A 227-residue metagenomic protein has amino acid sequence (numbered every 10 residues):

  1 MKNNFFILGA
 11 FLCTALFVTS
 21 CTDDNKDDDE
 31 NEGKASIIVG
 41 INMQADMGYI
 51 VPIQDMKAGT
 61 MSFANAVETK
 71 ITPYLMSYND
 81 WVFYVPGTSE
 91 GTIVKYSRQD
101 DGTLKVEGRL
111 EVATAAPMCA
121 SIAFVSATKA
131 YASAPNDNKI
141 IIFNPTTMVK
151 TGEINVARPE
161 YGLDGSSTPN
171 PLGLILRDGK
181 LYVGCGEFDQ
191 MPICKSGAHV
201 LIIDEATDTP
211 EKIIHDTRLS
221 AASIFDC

Functional and structural regions predicted by a protein language model:
N3, T14-I41: Bacterial Sec-dependent N-terminal signal peptides
K34-S36, D80-W81, A127-T128, D178-G179: Short coil/turn segments that connect the beta-strands within blades of beta-propeller domains
V39-G40, Y84-V85, A132, V183: Residue position within the beta-strands of beta-propeller blades
M43-D46, T88-E90, S133-N136, Q190-A198: Short, solvent-exposed loop/turn segments at conserved positions within beta-propeller repeat blades
Q54-K57, R98-D101, N144-M148, D204-D208: Short loop/turn segments that connect beta-strands within beta-propeller blades
A58-V67, K105-A113, V149-D164, T209-L219: A short beta-strand motif characteristic of beta-propeller blades
T69-D80, A116-A123, L163-L174, L219-C227: Repeated scaffold domains used in trafficking and secretory/extracellular systems, primarily beta-propellers
R109-A127, S133-K139, P145, K150-G173: Asp-box/WD-like beta-propeller blade repeats and closely related beta-sheet repeat scaffolds
